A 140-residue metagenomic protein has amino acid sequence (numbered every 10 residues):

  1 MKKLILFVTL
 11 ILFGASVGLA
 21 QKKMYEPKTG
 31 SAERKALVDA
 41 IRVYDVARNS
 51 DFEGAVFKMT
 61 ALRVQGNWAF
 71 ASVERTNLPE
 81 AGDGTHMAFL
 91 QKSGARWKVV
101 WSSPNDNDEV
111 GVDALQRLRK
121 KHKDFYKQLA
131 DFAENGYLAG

Functional and structural regions predicted by a protein language model:
L4-F13: Sec-dependent N-terminal signal peptides
S16-A20: Sec/Tat signal peptide C-region and signal peptidase I cleavage site
E26-G54: Short, non-transmembrane alpha-helical segments in secretory-pathway proteins
P27, S103-G140: C-terminal partner/receptor-binding element of secreted or periplasmic proteins
A55-F57, A81-M87, S102: Short, surface-exposed coil-to-beta transition loops
G66-E74: A short hydrophobic beta-strand element
T76-P79: Short glycine/acidic-enriched loop and turn motifs that connect beta-strands
A88-G111: Short beta-strand edge/turn micro-motifs at domain boundaries
